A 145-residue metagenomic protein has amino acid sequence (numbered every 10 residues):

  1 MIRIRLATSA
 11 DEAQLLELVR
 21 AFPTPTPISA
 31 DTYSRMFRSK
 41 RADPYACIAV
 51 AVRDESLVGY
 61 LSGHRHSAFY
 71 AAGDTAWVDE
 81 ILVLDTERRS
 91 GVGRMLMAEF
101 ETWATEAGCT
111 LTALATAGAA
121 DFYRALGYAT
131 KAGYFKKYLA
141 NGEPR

Functional and structural regions predicted by a protein language model:
I2, E55-Y60, A76: Glycine-rich phosphate/pyrophosphate-binding loop shared by adenosine-nucleotide-utilizing enzymes
I2-L15: A short beta-loop-alpha structural element at the N-terminal edge of CoA-dependent acyl/N-acetyltransferase catalytic
L16-R38: Conserved GNAT-fold acetyl-CoA-binding loop/helix
K40-V50, W77: A short helix-loop-beta-strand connector motif used in the catalytic cores of GNAT acetyltransferases and, in some
V50, S56-R65, L82: Conserved beta-strand in the GNAT
G73-D85: Conserved acetyl-CoA binding element of GNAT-fold acetyltransferases
V83, R89-T102: Conserved acetyl-CoA-binding loop-helix of GNAT-fold acetyltransferases
R94, E106, T110-T112, T116-L139: Conserved active-site alpha-helix within GNAT-family acetyltransferase domains
